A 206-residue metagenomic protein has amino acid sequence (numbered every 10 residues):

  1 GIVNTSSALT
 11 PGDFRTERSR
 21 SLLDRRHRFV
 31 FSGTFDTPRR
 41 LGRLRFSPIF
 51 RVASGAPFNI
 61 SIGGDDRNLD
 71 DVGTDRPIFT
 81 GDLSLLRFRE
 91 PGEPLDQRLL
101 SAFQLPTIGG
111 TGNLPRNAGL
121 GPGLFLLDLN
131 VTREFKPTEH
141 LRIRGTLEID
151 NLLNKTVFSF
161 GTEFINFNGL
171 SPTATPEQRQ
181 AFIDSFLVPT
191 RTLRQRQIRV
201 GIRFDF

Functional and structural regions predicted by a protein language model:
G1-F206: Short, solvent-exposed micro-motifs at the edges of structured domains
